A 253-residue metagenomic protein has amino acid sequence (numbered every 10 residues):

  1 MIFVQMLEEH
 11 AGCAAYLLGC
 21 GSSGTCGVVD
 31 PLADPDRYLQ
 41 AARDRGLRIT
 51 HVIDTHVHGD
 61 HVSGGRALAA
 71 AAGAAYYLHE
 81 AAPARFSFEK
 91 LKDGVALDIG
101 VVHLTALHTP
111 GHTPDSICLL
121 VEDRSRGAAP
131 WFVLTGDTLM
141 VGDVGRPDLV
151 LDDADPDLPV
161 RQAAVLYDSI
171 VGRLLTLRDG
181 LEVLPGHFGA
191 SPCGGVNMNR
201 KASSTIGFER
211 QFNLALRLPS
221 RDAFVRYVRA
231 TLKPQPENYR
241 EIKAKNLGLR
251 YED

Functional and structural regions predicted by a protein language model:
M1-R48, L119-G136, G142: Conserved beta-strand hairpin/beta-sheet module of binuclear metal-dependent hydrolase folds, prominently
L18, D30, H56, L68 (+7 more regions): Divalent metal-coordination and catalytic microenvironments
V28-V29, I49-H58, Y77-A81, T109-G111 (+3 more regions): Active-site neighborhood of phospho(di)ester-bond hydrolases with catalytic His/Asp-centered motifs
A33-Y77: Active-site metal-binding motif and surrounding structural segment of the metallo-beta-lactamase
D36, V57-V62, P83-F86, P114-D115 (+2 more regions): Active-site environment of divalent metal-dependent phosphoester hydrolases
A82-L149: Active-site-adjacent scaffolding segments
D148-Q162: Flexible, glycine/proline-enriched loop segments at strand-loop-helix junctions that form or flank small-ligand binding
V160-D253: Accessory terminal helices/loops
